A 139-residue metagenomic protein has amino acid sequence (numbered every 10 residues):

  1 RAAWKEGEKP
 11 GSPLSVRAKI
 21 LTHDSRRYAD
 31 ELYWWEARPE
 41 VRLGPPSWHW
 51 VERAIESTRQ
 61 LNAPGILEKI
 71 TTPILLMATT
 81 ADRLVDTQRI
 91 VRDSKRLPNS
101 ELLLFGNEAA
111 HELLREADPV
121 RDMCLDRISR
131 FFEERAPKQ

Functional and structural regions predicted by a protein language model:
R1-P45: Alpha/beta-hydrolase-fold enzymes
R26, P45, H49, Q88 (+1 more regions): Conserved active-site and cofactor/substrate-binding residues in soluble primary-metabolism enzymes
P46-I66: Active-site nucleophile elbow and catalytic-triad environment of alpha/beta-hydrolase enzymes
A63, T72, V85-K95: Short alpha-helix in the alpha/beta-hydrolase fold that links the catalytic acid
I70, L76-A78, D82: Short beta-strand/loop motif that positions the catalytic acidic residue of the alpha/beta-hydrolase fold
T71-P73, N99-S100: A generic structural signal for alpha->beta connector loops
R83-D86, L114: Nucleotide-sugar-dependent glycosyltransferase donor-binding/catalytic pocket residues
S100-Q139: Catalytic active-site module of serine/aspartate enzymes centered on a nucleophile-bearing elbow/loop
